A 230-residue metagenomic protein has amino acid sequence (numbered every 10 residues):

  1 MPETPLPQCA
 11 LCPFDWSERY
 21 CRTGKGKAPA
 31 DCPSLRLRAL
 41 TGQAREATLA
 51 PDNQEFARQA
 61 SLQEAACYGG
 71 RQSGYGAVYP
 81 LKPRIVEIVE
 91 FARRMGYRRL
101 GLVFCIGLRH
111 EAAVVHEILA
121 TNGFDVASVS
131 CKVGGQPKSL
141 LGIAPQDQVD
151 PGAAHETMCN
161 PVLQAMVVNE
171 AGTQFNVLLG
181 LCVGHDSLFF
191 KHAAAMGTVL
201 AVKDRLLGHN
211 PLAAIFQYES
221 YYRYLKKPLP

Functional and structural regions predicted by a protein language model:
M1-P230: An N-terminal assembly and electron-transfer interface module characteristic of large anaerobic redox and radical
